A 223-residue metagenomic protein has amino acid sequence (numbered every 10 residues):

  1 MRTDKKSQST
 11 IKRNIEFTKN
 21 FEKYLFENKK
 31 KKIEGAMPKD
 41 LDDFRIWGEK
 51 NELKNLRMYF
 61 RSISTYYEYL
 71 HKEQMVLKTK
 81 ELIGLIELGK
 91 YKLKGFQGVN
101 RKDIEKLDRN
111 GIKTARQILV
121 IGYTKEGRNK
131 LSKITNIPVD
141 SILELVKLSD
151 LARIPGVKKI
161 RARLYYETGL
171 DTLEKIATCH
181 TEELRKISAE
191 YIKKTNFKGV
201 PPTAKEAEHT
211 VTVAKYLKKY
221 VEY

Functional and structural regions predicted by a protein language model:
M1-K31, P38, D42-L53, T65-Y223: C-terminal extensions
